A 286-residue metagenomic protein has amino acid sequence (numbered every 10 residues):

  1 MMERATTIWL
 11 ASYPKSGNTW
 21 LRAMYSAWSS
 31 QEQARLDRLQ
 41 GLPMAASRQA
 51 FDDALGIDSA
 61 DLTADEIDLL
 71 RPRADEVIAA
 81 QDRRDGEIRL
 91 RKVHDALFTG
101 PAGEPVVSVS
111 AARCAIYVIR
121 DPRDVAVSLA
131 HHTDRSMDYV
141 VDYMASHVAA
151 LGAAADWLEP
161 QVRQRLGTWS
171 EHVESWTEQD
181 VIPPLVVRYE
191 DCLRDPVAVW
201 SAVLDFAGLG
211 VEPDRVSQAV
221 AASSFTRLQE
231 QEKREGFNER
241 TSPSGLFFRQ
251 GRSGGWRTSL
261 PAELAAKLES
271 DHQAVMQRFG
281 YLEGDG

Functional and structural regions predicted by a protein language model:
M1-V187, S242, R249-G254, T258-G286: PAPS-dependent sulfotransferase catalytic domain
G17-Q31, V186-V211, A219, R227: PAPS/PAP-binding and catalytic site of the sulfotransferase fold
D82, V211-E212: Short, surface-exposed helix-loop/turn micro-motifs enriched in polar/charged residues
R123-A126, V197-S201, P213-S217, A265 (+1 more regions): An amphipathic alpha-helix signature
D214-A221, G280-G286: Short, flexible loop/turn segments with low-complexity composition
A221-S244: Short acidic/His-enriched helical or mixed secondary-structure segments at domain edges of catalytic enzymes and some
